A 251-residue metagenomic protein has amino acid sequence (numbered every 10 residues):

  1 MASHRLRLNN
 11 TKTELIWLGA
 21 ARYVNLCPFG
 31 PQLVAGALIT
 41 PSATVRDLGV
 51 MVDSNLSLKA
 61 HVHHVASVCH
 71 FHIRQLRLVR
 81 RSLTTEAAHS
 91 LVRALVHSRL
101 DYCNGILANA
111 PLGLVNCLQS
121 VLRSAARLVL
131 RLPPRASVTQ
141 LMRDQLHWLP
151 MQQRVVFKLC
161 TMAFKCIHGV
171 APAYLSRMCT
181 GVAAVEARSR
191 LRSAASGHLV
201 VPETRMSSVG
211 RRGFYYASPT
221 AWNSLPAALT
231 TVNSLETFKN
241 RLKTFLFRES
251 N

Functional and structural regions predicted by a protein language model:
M1-N251: Hydrophobic/basic alpha-helical segments
